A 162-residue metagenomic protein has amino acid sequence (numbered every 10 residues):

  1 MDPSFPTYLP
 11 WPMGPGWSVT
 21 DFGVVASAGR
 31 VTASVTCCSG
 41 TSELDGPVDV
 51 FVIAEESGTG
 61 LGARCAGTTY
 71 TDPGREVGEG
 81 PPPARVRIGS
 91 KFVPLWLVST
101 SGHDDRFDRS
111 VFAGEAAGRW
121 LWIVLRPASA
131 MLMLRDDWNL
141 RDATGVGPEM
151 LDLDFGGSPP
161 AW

Functional and structural regions predicted by a protein language model:
M1-P6: N-terminal cysteine/histidine-rich coordination modules
L9-T20: Proline-anchored loop/turn motifs at beta-strand termini and strand-loop-strand connectors
G14-G16, E43-D45, E115-W120: Short, solvent-exposed coil/turn segments at beta-strand boundaries
S18-H103: Short, solvent-exposed recognition patches
E79-W162: A short, solvent-exposed beta-edge/loop patch
